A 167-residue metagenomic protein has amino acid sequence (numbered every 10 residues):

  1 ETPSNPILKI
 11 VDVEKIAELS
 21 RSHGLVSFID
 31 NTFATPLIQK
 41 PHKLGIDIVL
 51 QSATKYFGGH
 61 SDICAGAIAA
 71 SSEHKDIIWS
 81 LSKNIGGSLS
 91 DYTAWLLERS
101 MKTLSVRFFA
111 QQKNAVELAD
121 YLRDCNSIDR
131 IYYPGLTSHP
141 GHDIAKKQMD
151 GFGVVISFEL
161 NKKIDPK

Functional and structural regions predicted by a protein language model:
T2-S127, Y132, D143: Conserved PLP-enzyme active-site core in the AAT-like
V116-K167: Conserved small-domain helix->loop->beta segment predominantly found in fold-type I
